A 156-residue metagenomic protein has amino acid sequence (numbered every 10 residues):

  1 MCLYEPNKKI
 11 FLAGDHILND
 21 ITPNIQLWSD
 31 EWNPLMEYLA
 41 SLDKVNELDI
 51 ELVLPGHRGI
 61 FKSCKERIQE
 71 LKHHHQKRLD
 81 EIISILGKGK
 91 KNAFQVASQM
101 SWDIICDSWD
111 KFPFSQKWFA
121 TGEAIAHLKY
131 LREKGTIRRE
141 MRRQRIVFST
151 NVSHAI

Functional and structural regions predicted by a protein language model:
M1-D80: Metallo-beta-lactamase
S84-I156: C-terminal regulatory/interaction regions
